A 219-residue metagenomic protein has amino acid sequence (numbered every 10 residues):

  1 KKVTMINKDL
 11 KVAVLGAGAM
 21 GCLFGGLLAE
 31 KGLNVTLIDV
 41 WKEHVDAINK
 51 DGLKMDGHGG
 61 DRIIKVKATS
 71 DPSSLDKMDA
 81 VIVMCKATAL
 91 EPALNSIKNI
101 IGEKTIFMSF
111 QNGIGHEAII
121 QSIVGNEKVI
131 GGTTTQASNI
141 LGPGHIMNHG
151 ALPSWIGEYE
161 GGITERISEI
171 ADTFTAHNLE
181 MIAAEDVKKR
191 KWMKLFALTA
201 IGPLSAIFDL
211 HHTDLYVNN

Functional and structural regions predicted by a protein language model:
K1-K2: Polybasic, lysine-rich low-complexity intrinsically disordered segments
M5-G57: NAD(P)+-binding Rossmann beta1-loop-alpha1 motif at the extreme N-terminus of oxidoreductases
L10-K11, D79, L152: Nucleotide donor/acceptor-binding cores
I38, R62-H145: Rossmann-like NAD(P)(H) cofactor-binding subdomain of soluble oxidoreductases
L53-A68, L198: N-terminal glycine-rich dinucleotide-binding loop that anchors FAD/FMN and/or NAD(P) in oxidoreductases
D76, F110-K194, A200: Rossmann-fold dinucleotide-binding core
I101, H145-E158, A206-Y216: Helix-loop-beta segment of a Rossmann-like dinucleotide-binding subdomain
K188-N219: Helical "substrate-binding/catalytic lid" subdomain of Rossmann-like NAD(P)-dependent dehydrogenases/reductases
